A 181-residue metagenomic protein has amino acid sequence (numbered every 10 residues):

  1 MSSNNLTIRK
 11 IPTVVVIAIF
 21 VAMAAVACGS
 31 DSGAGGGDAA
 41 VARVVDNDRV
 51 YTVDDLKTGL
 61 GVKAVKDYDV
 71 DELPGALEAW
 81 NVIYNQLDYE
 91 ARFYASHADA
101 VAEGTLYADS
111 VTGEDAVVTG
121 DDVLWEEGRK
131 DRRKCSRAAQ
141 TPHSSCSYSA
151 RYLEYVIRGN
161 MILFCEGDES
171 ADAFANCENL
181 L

Functional and structural regions predicted by a protein language model:
M1-V26: Sec-dependent bacterial lipoprotein signal peptides
A25-V41: Bacterial lipoprotein signal-peptidase II cleavage site
G37-G59: Post-signal peptide N-terminal segment of mature Sec-exported envelope proteins
A40-R43, D88-F93, N160-D168: Second-shell loop/turn segments in exported
D48-T52, L56, D99-E103, S170-A173 (+1 more regions): Stable alpha-helical elements in mature extracytoplasmic
D54-H143, S147-S149: Short, solvent-exposed recognition patches
W125-L181: A short, solvent-exposed beta-edge/loop patch
